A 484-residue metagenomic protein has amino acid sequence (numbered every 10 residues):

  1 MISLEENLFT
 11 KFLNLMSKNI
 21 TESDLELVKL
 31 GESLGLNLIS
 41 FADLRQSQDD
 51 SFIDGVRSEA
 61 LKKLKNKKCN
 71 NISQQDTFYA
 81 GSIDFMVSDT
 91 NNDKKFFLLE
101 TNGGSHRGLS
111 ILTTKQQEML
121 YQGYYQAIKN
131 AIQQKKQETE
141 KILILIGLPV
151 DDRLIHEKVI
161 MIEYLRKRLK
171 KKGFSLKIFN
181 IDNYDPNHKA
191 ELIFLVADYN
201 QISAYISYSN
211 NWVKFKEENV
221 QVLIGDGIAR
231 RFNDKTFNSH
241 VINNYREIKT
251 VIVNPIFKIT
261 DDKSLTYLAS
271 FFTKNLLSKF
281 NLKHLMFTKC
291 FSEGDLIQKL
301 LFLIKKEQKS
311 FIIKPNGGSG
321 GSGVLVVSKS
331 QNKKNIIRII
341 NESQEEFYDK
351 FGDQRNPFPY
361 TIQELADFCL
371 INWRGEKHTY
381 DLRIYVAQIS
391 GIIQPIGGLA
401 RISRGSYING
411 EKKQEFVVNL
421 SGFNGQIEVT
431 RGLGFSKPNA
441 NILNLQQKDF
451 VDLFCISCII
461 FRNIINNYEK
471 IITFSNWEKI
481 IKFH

Functional and structural regions predicted by a protein language model:
M1, N210-V220, F232-Q363: Active-site nucleotide/adenylate-binding loops and adjacent lid/helix of ATP-dependent enzymes
M1-S73, T430, G434-F450: Long terminal accessory regions outside catalytic cores
D50, D54-G55, K68-S73, Y79 (+2 more regions): ATP-binding N-terminal substructure of ATP-dependent carboxylate-amine bond-forming enzymes
L64, T90-K95, D295-F311, S328-G425: Phosphate-binding site of ATP-dependent enzymes
Q74-Y79, K305, G317-S319, G375-T379: A short catalytic or substrate-binding loop motif that flags glycine-/basic-rich loops and adjacent residues that bind
D76-S105, Y380-A400, G425-F450, S457 (+1 more regions): Conserved metal-phosphate-binding beta-hairpin within the catalytic cores of diverse ATP-dependent phosphoryl-transfer
H106-S110, L154-H156, R231-K235, D262-K263 (+4 more regions): Short helix/loop capping segments that flank catalytic or ligand/cofactor-binding pockets
M119-V150, D185-A190, F358, E364 (+4 more regions): Active-site "cap" helix and flanking loop/linker of ATP-utilizing ligase/carboxylase catalytic domains
